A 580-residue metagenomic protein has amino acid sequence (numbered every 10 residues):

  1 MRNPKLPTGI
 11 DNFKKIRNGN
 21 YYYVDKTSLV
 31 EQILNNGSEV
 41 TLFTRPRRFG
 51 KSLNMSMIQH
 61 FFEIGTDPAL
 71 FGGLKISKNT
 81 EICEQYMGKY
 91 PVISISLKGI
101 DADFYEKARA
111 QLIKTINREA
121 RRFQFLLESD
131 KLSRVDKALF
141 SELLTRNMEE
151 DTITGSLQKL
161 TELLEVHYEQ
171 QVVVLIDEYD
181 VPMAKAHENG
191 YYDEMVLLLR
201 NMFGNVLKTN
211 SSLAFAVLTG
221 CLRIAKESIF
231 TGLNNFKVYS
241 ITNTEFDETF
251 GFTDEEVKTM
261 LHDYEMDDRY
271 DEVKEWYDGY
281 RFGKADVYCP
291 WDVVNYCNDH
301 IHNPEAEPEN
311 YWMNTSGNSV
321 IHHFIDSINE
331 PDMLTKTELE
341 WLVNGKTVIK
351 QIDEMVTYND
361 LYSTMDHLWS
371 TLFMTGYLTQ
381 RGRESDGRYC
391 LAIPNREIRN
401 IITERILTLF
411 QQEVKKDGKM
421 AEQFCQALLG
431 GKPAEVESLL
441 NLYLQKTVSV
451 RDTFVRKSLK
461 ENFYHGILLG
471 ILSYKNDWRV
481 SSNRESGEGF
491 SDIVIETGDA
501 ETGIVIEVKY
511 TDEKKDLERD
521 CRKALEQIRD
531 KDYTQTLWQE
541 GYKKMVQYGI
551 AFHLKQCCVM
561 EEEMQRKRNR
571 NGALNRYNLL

Functional and structural regions predicted by a protein language model:
M1-K460, K475-D477: Phosphate-binding site recognition
P433-L580: Structural signature of nuclease core domains in nucleic-acid processing machines
